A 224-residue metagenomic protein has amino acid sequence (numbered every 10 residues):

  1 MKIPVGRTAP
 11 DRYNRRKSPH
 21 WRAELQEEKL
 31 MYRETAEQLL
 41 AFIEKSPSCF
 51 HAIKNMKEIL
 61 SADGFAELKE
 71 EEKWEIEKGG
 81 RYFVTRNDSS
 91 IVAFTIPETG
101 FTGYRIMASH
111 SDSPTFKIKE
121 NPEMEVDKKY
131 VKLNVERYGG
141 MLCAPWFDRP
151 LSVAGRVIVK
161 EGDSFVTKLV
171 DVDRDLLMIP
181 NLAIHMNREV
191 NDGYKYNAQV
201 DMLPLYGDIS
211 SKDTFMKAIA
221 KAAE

Functional and structural regions predicted by a protein language model:
K2-E224: N-terminal hydrophobic/helix-forming segments and targeting peptides
